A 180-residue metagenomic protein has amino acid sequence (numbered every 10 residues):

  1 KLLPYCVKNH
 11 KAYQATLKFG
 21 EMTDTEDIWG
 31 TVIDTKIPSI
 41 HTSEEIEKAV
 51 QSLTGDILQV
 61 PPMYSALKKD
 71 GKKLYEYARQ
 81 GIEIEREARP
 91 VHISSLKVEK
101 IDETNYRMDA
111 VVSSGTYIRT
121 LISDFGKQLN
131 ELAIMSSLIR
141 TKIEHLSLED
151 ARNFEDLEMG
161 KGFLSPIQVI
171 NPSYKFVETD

Functional and structural regions predicted by a protein language model:
K1-D180: Catalytic/RNA-binding core of pseudouridine synthases
